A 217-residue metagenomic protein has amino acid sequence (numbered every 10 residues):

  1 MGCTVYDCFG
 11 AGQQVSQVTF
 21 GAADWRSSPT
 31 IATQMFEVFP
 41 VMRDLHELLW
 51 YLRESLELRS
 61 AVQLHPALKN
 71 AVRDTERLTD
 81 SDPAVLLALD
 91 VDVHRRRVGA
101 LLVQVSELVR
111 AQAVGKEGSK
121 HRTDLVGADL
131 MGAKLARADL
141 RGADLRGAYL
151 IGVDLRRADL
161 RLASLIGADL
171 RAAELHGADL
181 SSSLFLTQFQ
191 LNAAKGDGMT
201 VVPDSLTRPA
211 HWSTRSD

Functional and structural regions predicted by a protein language model:
M1-E117: Short loop/turn segments that flank or connect secondary-structure elements
V103, A111-D217: Tandem repeat scaffolds
